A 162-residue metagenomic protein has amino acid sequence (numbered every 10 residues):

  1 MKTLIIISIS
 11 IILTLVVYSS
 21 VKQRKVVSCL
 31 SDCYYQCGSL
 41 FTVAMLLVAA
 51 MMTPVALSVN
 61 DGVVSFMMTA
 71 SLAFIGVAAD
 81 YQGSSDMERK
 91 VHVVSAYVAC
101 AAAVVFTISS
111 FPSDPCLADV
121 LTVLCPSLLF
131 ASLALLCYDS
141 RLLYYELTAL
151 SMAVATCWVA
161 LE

Functional and structural regions predicted by a protein language model:
M1-N60: N-terminal topogenic module of multi-pass integral membrane proteins
M1-T3, P54-V63, F106-V120, L161-E162: Helix-coil boundary and interhelical linker segments in multi-pass alpha-helical membrane proteins
T3-I7, S39-L46, G62, F66 (+3 more regions): Alpha-helical transmembrane segments of integral membrane proteins
L30, L57-D61, S84-K90, S113-L117 (+1 more regions): Membrane-interface helix-boundary motifs at transmembrane edges
S39-F41, V94-I108, L147-V159: Small-residue-rich segments of transmembrane alpha-helices in multi-pass membrane proteins, especially helix faces
T53, A73-I75, W158: Hydrophobic residues within the alpha-helical transmembrane core of Major Facilitator Superfamily
S65-V123: Membrane-proximal helix-loop-helix units in multi-pass membrane proteins
P112-E162: Terminal transmembrane helical module of multi-pass membrane proteins
